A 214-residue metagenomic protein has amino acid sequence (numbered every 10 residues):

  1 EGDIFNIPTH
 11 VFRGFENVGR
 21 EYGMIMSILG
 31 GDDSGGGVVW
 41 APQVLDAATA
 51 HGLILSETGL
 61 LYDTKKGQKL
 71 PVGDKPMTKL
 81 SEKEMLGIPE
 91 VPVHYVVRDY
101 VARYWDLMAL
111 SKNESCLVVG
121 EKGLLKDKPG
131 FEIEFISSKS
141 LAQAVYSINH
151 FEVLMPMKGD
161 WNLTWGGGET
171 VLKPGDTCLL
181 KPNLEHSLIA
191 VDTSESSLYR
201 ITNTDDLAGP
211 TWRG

Functional and structural regions predicted by a protein language model:
E1, I7, R13-G19, Q143-A144 (+3 more regions): Short beta-strand His + acidic residue motifs that chelate non-heme Fe in jelly-roll/DSBH and cupin folds
E1, V11, S147-P174, L184: A short beta-strand-loop-beta hairpin characteristic of the jelly-roll/cupin
I4-N6, S27, I133-F135, V153 (+3 more regions): Conserved hydrophobic/aromatic beta-strand scaffold that supports enzyme active sites
F12-E90, S187-G214: Double-stranded beta-helix
L53-A144: A short, N-terminal "cap"/entry segment at the start of jelly-roll beta-barrel domains of the cupin/DSBH fold
P129-L141, M157-T164, T177-L179: C-terminal non-catalytic accessory extensions
A144, G175, I201-T204: Sequence termini and other peripheral, non-core segments
